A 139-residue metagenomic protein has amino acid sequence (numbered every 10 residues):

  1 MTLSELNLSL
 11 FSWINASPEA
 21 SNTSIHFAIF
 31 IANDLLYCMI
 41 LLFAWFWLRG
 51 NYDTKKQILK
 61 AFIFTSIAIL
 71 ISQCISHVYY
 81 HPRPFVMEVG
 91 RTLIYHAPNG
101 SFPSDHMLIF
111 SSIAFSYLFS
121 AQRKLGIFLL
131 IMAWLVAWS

Functional and structural regions predicted by a protein language model:
M1-Y37, S72-N99: N-terminal transmembrane-helix/juxtamembrane module of multi-pass inner/ER membrane proteins
S21-T23, Y52-Q57, A121-F128: Membrane-helix interface segments
F27-F30, D34, K60, K124-I131: Alpha-helical transmembrane segments of integral membrane proteins
Y37-L42, S111-F115: Hydrophobic cores of alpha-helical transmembrane segments in multi-pass inner/ER membrane proteins, independent
L41-I71: Interfacial segments of alpha-helical transmembrane regions
W45-R49, S72-S76, Y80, L118: Membrane-water interface at transmembrane helix exits
I63-V78, L125-S139: Small-polar-interrupted transmembrane alpha-helices in polytopic inner-membrane proteins
Y95-S139: Membrane-embedded catalytic cores of phosphoryl/pyrophosphoryl-handling enzymes
